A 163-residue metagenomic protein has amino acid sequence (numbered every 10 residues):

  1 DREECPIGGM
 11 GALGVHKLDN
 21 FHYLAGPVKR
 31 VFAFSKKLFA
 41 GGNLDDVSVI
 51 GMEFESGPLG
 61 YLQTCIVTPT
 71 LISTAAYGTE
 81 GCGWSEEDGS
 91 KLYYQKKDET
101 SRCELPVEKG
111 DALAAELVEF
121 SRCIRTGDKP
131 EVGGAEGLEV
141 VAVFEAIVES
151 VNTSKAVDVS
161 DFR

Functional and structural regions predicted by a protein language model:
D1-G42, S154: Predominantly a Rossmann-like dinucleotide-binding segment in NAD(P)-dependent oxidoreductases
D1-P6, S101-L105, K129: Short amphipathic alpha-helical segments at helix-loop
G9-A12, S48-I50, K109, D128: Glycine/small-residue-rich pyrophosphate-binding loop that anchors the diphosphate of NDP-sugar donors
K17-F21, A114-V118, V141-E145: A general structural signal for well-ordered alpha-helical segments in protein cores
G26-A33, L59, G81, K129 (+2 more regions): Generic structural signal for secondary-structure transition and capping sites
R30, S35-V47, E53-V118, G133 (+1 more regions): NAD(P)-dinucleotide binding in Rossmann-like oxidoreductases
L105, R122-R163: C-terminal helix-rich "cap/oligomerization" subdomain common to oxidoreductases
